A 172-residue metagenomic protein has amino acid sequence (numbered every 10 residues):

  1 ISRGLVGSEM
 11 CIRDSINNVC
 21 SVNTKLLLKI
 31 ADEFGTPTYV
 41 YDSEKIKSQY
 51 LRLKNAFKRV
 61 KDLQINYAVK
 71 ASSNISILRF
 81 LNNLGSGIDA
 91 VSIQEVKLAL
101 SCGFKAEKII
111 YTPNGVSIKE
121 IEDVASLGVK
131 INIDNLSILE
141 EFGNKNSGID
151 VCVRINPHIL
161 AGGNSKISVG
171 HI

Functional and structural regions predicted by a protein language model:
I1-I12: Single conserved hydrophobic/aromatic residue that forms the stacking wall/gate of nucleotide- or nucleobase-binding
G4-L5, S21, V40: Short aromatic/basic micro-patch
M10, D32-T36, V129: A broad detector of the eukaryotic-type serine/threonine protein kinase catalytic domain
R13-L28, Q49, I88-D89: Short, compositionally biased "basic patch" segments
V22, L63-I172: Active-site-proximal beta-alpha core segment in soluble small-molecule metabolic enzymes
K25-K61: An N-cap/entry alpha-helix motif that binds or orients negatively charged groups
